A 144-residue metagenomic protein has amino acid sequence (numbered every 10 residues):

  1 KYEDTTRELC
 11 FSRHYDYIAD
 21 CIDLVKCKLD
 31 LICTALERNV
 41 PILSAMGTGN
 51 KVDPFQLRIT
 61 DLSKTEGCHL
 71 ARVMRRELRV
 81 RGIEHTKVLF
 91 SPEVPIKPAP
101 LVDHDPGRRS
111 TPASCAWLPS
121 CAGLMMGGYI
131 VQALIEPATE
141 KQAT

Functional and structural regions predicted by a protein language model:
K1-T144: Adenine nucleotide-associated cytosolic modules
